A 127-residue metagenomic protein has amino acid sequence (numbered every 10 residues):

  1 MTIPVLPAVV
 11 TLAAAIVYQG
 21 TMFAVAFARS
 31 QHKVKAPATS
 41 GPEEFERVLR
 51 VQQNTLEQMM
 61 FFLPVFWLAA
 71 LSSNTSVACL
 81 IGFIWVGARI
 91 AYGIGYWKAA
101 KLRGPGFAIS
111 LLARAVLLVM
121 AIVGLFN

Functional and structural regions predicted by a protein language model:
T2-I16, L80-G82: Interfacial segments of alpha-helical transmembrane regions
T2-L6, G41, F45, L49-Q52 (+2 more regions): Membrane-interfacial loop-to-transmembrane-helix junctions in polytopic alpha-helical membrane proteins
A13-Q31, V86-G95: Transmembrane alpha-helical segments that form the membrane-embedded catalytic/substrate-channel core of multi-pass
F23-R50: Cytosolic, membrane-interface loops and tails of multi-pass inner-membrane proteins
Q53-F66, R114: Core segments of transmembrane alpha-helices that mediate helix-helix packing or line hydrophobic substrate/ligand
A70-Y96: Hydrophobic alpha-helical transmembrane segments and immediately flanking/interface helices in integral membrane
A91-V116: Interfacial loop-to-transmembrane junctions
V119-N127: Juxtamembrane boundary at the C-terminal end of a transmembrane helix
